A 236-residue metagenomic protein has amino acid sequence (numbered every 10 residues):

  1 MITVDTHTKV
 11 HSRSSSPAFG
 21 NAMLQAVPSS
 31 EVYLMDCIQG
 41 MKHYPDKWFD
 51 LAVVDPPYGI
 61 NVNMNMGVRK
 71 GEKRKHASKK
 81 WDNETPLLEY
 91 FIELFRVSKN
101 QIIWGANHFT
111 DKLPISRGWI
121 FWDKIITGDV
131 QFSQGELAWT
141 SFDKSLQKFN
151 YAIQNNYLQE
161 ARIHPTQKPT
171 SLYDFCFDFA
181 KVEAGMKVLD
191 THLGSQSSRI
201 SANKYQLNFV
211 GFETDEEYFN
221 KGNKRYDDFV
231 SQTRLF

Functional and structural regions predicted by a protein language model:
M1-Q25: DnaQ-like (DEDDh/DEDDy) 3′-5′ exonuclease domain used for proofreading and 3′-end trimming on nucleic acids
T6-V10, F19, Y44-V54, Y58 (+2 more regions): Class I S-adenosyl-L-methionine
S30: Short, conserved active-site loop motifs that form the nucleotide-linked donor/cofactor pocket
Y33-L34, F95: Mixed-charge, polar/low-complexity N-terminal
M35-Q39: Conserved SAM/SAH-binding loop
K75-L88: A short acidic, glycine-rich active-site loop that binds or catalyzes chemistry on phosphate/adenosine moieties
P86-E93, V97: Short, conserved SAM-binding segment of the class I
